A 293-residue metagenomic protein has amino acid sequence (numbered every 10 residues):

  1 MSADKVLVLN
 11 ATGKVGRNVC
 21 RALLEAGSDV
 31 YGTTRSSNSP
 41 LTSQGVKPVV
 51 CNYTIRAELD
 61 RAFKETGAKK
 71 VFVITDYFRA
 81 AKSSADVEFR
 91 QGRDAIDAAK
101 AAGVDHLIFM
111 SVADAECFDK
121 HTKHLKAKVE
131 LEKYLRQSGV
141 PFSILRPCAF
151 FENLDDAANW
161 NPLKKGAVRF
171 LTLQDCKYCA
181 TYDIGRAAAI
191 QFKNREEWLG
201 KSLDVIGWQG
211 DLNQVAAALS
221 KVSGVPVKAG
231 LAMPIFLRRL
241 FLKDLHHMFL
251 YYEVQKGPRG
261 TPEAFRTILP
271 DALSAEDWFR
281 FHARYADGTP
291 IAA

Functional and structural regions predicted by a protein language model:
S2-P40, T54-A57, D76-V87, A98-H106 (+2 more regions): Oxidoreductase cofactor-interface core, primarily capturing Rossmann-like NAD(P)-dependent enzymes
G45-V46, F142: Short, conserved active-site loop motifs that form the nucleotide-linked donor/cofactor pocket
V46-K69: Conserved Rossmann-fold cofactor-binding substructure of NAD(P)-dependent oxidoreductases
E65, I190, K221, F281-R284: Residues within well-ordered alpha-helical secondary structure of globular protein domains
E88, G92: Aromatic/hydrophobic pocket-lining residues that form the small-molecule binding cavity in soluble enzyme cores
W198, A232-A293: A hydrophobic C-terminal alpha-helical subdomain
